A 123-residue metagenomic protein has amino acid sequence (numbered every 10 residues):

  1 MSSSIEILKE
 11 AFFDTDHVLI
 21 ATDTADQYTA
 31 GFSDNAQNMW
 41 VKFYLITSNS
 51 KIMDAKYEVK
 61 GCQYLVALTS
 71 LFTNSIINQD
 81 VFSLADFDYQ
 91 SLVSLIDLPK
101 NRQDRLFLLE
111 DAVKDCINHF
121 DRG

Functional and structural regions predicted by a protein language model:
M1-G123: Domain-level signature for proteins that mediate thiol-based redox and metal-cofactor handling
